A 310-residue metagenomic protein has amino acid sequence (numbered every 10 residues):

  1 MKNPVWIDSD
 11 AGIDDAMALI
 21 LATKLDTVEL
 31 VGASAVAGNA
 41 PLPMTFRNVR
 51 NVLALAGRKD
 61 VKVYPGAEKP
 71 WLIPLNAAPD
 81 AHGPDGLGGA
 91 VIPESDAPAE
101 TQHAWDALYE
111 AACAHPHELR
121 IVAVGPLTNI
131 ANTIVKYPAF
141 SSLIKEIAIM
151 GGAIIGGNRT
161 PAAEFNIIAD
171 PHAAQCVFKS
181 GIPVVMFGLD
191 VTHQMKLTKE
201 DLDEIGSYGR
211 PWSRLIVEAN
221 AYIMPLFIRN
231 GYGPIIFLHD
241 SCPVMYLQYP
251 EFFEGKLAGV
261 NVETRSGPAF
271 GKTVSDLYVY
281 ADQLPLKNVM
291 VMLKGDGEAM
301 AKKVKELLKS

Functional and structural regions predicted by a protein language model:
M1-K2, L21-A22, E29, I168-D170 (+1 more regions): Conformational coupling and interaction surfaces
K2-S9, I13-R50, D85, A90-Q194 (+1 more regions): Active-site histidine-anchored catalytic micro-motif
N3, F46-A114, K287-K294, K305 (+1 more regions): Metal-dependent C-N hydrolase catalytic cores
D14-L21, L72-P79, D96-A99, A139-K145 (+2 more regions): Short, functional N-terminal and low-complexity linear motifs
A35-G38, G66-E68, R265: Acidic/polar N-terminal loop/beta-strand segments that form early-domain functional surfaces
V63, V177, V244: A residue-level signal for conserved active-site and pocket-lining positions in enzyme catalytic cores
E68, I182, Y249: Residue-level marker of positions within ordered structural domains that often coincide with functionally constrained
